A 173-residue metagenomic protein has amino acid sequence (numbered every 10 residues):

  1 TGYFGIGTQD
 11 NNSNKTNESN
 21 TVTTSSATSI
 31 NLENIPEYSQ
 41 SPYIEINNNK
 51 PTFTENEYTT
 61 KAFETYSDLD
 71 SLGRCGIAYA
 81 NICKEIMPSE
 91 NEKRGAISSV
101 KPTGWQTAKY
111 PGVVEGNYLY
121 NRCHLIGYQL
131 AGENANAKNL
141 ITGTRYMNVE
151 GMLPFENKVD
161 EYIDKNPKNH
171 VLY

Functional and structural regions predicted by a protein language model:
F4-A62: N-terminal, intrinsically disordered, polar/charged segments of Gram-positive cell-envelope systems that serve as
F53-Y173: Domain-level detector of nuclease and nuclease-like folds in predominantly extracellular/periplasmic contexts
